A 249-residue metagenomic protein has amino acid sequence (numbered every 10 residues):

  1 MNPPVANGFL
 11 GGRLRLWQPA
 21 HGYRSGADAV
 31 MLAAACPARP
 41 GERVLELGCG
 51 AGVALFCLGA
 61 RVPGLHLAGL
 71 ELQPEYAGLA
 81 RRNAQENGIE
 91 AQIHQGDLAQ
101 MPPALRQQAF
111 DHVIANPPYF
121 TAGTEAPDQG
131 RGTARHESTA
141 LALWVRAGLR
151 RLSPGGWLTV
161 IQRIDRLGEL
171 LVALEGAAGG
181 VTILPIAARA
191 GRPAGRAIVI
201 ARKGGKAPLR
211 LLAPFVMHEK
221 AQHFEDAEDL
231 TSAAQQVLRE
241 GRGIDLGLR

Functional and structural regions predicted by a protein language model:
M1-F9, E86, H223, G243-R249: Short, low-complexity, intrinsically disordered N-terminal peptides in bacterial proteins
M1-R39: Class I SAM-dependent transferase core
R15, H66, E90-Q92, G179-T182: Conserved beta-strand segments of alpha/beta enzyme cores
H21, A140-A194: Conserved Class I SAM-dependent methyltransferase catalytic core
L32, N116, W144, A201: Residue-level signal for inorganic ion chemistry
A34-P127: Conserved SAM/SAH cofactor-binding pocket of Class I
P117-R150: Mobile active-site "lid"/loop adjacent to the S-adenosyl-L-methionine
P193-R249: SAM/dcSAM-binding transferase cores
